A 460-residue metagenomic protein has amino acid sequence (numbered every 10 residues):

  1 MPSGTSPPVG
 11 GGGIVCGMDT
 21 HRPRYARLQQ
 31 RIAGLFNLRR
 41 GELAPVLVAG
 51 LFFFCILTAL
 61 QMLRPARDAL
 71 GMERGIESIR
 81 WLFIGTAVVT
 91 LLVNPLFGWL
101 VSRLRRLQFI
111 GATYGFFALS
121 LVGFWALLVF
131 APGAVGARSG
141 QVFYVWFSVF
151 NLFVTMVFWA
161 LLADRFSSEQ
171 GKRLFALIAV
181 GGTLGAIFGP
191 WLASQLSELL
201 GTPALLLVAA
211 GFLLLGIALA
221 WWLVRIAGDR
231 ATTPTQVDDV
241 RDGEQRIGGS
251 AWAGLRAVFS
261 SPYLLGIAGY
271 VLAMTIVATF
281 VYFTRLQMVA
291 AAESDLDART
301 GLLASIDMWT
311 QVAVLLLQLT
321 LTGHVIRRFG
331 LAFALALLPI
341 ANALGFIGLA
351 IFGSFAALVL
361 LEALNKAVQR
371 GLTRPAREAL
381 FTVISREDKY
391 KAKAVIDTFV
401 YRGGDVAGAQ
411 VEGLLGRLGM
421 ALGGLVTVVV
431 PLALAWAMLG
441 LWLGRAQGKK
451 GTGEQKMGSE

Functional and structural regions predicted by a protein language model:
G4, I14-G50, I76, R103-Q108 (+7 more regions): Intracellular loop-helix junctions on the cytosolic face of multi-pass helical membrane proteins
P45-F97, S139-S197, G243-A257, P262 (+2 more regions): Substrate-agnostic recognition of the 12-TM MFS/MFS-like secondary transporter fold
R80-F83, I110-G111, F175-A176, L206-L207 (+4 more regions): Hydrophobic/aromatic positions within or immediately flanking transmembrane alpha-helices of multi-pass small-molecule
A87-T90, Y114-L121, A210-L214, T275 (+4 more regions): Residue-level recognition of pore/gate-forming positions within transmembrane alpha-helices of multi-pass
P95, V122-A126, I187, I217-W222 (+5 more regions): Membrane-embedded alpha-helical segments of multi-pass transporters/permeases
R105-Q108, S194-G211, G330-F333, L414-L434: A membrane-interface helix-boundary motif in multi-pass transporters
A126-Y144, G348-E362: Helix-loop junctions at membrane interfaces in 12-TM secondary transporters
F333-L372: C-terminal transmembrane helical hairpin of 12-TM major facilitator-type secondary transporters
